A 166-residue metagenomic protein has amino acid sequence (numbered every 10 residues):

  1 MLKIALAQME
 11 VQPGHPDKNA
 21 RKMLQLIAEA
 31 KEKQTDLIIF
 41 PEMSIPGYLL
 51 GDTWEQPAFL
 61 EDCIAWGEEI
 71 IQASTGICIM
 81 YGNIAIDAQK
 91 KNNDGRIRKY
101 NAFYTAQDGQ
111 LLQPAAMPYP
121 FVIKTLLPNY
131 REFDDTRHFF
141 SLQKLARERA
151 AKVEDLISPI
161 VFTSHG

Functional and structural regions predicted by a protein language model:
M1-G166: Enzyme catalytic cores with a strong preference for nitrogen-chemistry domains
